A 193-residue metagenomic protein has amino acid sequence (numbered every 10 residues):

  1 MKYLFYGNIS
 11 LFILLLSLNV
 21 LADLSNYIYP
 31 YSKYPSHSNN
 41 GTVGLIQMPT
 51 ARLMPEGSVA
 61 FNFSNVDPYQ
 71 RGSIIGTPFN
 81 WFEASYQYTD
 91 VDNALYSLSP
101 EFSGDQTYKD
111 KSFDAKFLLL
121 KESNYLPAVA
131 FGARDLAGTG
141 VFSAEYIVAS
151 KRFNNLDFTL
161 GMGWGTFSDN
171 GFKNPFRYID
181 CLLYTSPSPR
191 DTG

Functional and structural regions predicted by a protein language model:
V20-A60, F172, Y178: Outer-membrane beta-barrel biogenesis signature
P55, V66-G72, T107-F113, V141-E145: Residues that define the transmembrane beta-barrel architecture of outer-membrane proteins
V59-A60, N80-Y86, N93, E122-V129 (+2 more regions): Repeated loop/turn-to-beta-strand initiation elements of outer-membrane beta-barrel proteins
F61, G72-G76, F113-F117, I147-K151: Residues on the lipid-exposed face of transmembrane beta-strands in outer-membrane beta-barrel proteins
S64-V66, Q87-V91, L118, G132-L136 (+1 more regions): Outer-membrane beta-barrel pore domains and translocons
R71, D90-Y96, K121-S123, A137-V141 (+1 more regions): Gram-negative outer-membrane beta-barrel proteins
Y184-G193: Single conserved hydrophobic/aromatic residue that forms the stacking wall/gate of nucleotide- or nucleobase-binding
